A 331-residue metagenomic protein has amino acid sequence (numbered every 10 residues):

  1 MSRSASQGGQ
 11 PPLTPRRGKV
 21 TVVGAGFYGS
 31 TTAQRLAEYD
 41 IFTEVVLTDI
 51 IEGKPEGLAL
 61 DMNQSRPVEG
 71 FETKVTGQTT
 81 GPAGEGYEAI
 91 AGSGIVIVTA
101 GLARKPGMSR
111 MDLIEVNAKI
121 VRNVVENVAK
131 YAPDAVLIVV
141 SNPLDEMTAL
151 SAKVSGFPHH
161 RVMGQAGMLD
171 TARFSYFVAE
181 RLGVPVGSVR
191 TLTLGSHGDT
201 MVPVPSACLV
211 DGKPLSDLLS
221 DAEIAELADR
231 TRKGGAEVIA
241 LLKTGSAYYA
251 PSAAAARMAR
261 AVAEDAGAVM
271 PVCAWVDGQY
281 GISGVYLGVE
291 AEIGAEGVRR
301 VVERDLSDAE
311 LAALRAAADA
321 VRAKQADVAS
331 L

Functional and structural regions predicted by a protein language model:
S2-G18, F42: A short, basic/flexible loop-to-alpha-helix module at the beginning of a structural domain
R3, I50-S93, R322, A326-A329: Conserved N-terminal Rossmann-fold NAD(P) cofactor-binding segment
A25-G26: Glycine-rich Rossmann-fold phosphate-binding loop(s) that bind the pyrophosphate of adenine dinucleotide cofactors
G29-S30: N-terminal Rossmann-fold NAD(P) dinucleotide-binding loop
P67-A135: Rossmann-like NAD(P)-binding element
S109-S175: Rossmann-like NAD(P)(H) cofactor-binding subdomain of soluble oxidoreductases
S155-R161, D170-L331: C-terminal substrate-binding/catalytic lobe of Rossmann-fold NAD(P)-dependent dehydrogenases
